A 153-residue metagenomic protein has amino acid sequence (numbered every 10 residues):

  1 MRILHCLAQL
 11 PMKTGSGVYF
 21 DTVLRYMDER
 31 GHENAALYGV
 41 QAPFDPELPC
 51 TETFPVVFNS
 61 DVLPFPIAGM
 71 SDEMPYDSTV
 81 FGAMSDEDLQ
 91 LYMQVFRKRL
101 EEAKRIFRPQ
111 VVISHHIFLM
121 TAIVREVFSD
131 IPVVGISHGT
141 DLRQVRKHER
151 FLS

Functional and structural regions predicted by a protein language model:
M1-V57: N-terminal subdomain of nucleotide-sugar transferases
S16-G17, Y92-M93, S114, K147-H148: A conditional alpha-helix N-cap/helix-loop micro-motif detector
A36-I106: A conserved catalytic-core segment of Leloir-type glycosyltransferases
L48-P49, V124-E126, H148: Short amphipathic alpha-helical segments
P64-P66, R143-E149: Short, charged, surface-exposed secondary-structure boundary motifs
E102, E149-S153: Membrane-proximal helix-turn-helix segments that form the acceptor-binding/catalytic region of lipid-linked
V111-S114, V124-R143: Active-site proximal beta-strand in glycosyltransferases
H115-L119: Short, solvent-exposed amphipathic helices
